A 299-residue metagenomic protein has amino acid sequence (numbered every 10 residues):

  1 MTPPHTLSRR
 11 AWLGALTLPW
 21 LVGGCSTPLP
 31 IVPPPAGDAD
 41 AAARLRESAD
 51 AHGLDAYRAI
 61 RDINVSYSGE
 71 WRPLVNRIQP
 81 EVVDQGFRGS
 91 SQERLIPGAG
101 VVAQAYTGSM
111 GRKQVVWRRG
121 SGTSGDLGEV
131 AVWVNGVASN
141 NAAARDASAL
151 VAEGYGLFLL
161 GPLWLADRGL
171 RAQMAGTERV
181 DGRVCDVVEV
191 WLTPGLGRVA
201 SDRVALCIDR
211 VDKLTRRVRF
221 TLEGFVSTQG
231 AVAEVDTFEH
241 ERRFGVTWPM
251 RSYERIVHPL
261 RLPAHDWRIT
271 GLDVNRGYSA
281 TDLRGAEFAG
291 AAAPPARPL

Functional and structural regions predicted by a protein language model:
T2-W20: N-terminal secretory signal peptides and thylakoid transit peptides that target proteins across membranes
V22-G24: C-terminal segment of classical bacterial N-terminal signal peptides
S26-A39: Bacterial Sec signal peptide processing site at the extreme N-terminus
A42, E47-N135: N-terminal mature ectodomain segment of secretory-pathway/periplasmic proteins
D50-A51, R171-G176, V235-T237: Short structured motifs
G122-D202, F225-Q229, F288, P298: Flexible, processing/modification-adjacent segments and terminal tails in exported/periplasmic/extracellular proteins
D181-G285: Gly/Pro-enriched, hydrophobic low-complexity segments that function as extracytoplasmic propeptides/linkers
A280-L299: Gram-negative outer-membrane assembly/targeting C-terminal domains
